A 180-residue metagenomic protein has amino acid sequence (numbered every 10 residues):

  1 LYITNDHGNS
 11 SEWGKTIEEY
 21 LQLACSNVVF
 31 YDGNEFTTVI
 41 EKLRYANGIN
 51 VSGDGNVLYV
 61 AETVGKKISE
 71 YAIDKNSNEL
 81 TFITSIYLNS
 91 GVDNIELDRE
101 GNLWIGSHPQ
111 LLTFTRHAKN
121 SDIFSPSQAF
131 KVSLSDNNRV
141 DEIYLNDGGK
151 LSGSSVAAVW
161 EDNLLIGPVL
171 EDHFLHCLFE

Functional and structural regions predicted by a protein language model:
L1, H7-N9, Q22-V29, T38-V57 (+3 more regions): Beta-rich, blade/repeat-based domains predominating in secreted/periplasmic proteins but also intracellular
D6-G8, T63, I73, H108-Q110 (+1 more regions): Short loop/turn segments immediately following the C-termini of beta-strands
S11-C25, T63-K67, R116-S125, L170: Short, solvent-exposed loop/turn segments at conserved positions within beta-propeller repeat blades
N27-G48, S69-N89, S133-G148: Blade-edge beta-strand/turn elements of extracellular beta-propeller and related beta-sheet repeat scaffolds
T38, V60, I166: Conserved SAM-binding loop
D54-G55, T63-G65, N76, E100-G101 (+3 more regions): Short strand-connecting beta-turns/loops that link adjacent beta-strands
L88-L145: Loop/turn-rich, solvent-exposed surfaces of beta-rich toroidal or solenoidal domains
G153-E180: Blade-level signature of beta-propeller repeat domains, shared across WD40, Kelch, NHL, RCC1 and BNR/Asp-box propellers
